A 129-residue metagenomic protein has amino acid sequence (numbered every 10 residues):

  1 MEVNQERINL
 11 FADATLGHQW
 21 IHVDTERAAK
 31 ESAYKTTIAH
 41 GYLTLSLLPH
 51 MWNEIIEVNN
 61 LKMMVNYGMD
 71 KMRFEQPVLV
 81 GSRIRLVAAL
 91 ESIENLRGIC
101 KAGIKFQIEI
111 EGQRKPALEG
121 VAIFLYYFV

Functional and structural regions predicted by a protein language model:
M1-N66: Hot-dog-fold acyl-thioester-processing enzymes
M63, G68, C100-A102: Exposed loop/turn and edge beta-strand positions of beta-sandwich/beta-sheet ligand-binding modules
M69-F74: Short alpha-helix capping/helix-loop boundary micro-motifs
V78-V129: HotDog/MaoC-like acyl-thioester-processing domains
